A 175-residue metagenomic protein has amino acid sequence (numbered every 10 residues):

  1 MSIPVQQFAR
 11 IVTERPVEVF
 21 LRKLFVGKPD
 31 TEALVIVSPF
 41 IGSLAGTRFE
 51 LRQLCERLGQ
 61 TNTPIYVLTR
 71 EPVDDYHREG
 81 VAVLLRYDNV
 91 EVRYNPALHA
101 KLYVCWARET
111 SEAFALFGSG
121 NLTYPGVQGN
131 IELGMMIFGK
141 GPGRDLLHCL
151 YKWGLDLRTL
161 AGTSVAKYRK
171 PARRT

Functional and structural regions predicted by a protein language model:
M1-T175: PLD/PLD-like phosphodiesterase catalytic module centered on the HKD motif
